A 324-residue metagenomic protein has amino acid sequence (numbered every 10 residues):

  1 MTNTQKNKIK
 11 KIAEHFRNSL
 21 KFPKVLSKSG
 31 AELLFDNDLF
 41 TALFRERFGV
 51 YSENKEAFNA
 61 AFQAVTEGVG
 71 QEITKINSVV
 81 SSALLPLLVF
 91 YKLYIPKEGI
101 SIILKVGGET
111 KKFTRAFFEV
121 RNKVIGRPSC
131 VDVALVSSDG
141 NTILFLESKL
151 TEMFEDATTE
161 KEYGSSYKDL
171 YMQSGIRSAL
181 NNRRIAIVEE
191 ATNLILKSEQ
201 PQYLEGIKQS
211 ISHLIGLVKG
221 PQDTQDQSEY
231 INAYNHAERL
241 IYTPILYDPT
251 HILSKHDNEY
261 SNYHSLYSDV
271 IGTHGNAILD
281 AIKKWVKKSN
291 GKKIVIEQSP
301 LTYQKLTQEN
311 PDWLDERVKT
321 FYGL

Functional and structural regions predicted by a protein language model:
M1-E119, L324: Nuclease-adjacent, charged terminal/linker segments that flank catalytic cores
S81-A83, V124-P128: A short catalytic or substrate-binding loop motif that flags glycine-/basic-rich loops and adjacent residues that bind
F118-I125, K149-M153, P221, Y247-I252: Short, solvent-exposed loop/turn segments at secondary-structure junctions
P128-V136: Short acidic loop-to-beta-strand element that houses the catalytic metal-binding Asp/Glu of nuclease active sites
V133, K149-E160: A short, conserved, highly charged catalytic patch centered on acidic carboxylates
L135-F145: Active-site beta-strand-loop-beta-strand hairpin of nuclease catalytic cores that positions key catalytic residues
E155-T243: Acidic, metal/cofactor-coordinating or nucleic-acid-engaging core segments within structured domains
I211, I215-L324: Non-catalytic C-terminal interaction segments of nucleic acid-processing enzymes
